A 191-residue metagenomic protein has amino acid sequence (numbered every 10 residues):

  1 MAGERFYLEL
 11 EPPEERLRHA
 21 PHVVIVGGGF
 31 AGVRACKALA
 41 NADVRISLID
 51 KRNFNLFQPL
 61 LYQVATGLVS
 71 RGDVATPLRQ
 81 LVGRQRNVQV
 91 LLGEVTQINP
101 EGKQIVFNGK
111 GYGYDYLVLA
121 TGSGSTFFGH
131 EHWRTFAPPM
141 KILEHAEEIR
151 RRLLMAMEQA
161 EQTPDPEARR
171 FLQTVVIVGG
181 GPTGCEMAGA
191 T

Functional and structural regions predicted by a protein language model:
M1-A20, V88-V176: FAD-binding core/adjacent interface of flavoenzyme oxidoreductases
L10-Q89, T96, V175-V176, P182-T191: Beta1-alpha1 glycine-rich phosphate/pyrophosphate-binding loop at the start of Rossmann-like nucleotide-binding domains
